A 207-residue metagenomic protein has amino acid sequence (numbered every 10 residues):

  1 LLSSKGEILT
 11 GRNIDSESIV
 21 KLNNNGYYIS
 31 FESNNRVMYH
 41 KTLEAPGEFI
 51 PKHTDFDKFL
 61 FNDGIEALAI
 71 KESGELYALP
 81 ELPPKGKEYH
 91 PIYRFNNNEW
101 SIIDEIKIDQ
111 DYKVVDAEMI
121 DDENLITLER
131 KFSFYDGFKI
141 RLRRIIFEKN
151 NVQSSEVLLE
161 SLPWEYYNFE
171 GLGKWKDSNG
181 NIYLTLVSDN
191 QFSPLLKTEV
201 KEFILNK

Functional and structural regions predicted by a protein language model:
L1-K207: Sequence/structural signature of beta-propeller domains
